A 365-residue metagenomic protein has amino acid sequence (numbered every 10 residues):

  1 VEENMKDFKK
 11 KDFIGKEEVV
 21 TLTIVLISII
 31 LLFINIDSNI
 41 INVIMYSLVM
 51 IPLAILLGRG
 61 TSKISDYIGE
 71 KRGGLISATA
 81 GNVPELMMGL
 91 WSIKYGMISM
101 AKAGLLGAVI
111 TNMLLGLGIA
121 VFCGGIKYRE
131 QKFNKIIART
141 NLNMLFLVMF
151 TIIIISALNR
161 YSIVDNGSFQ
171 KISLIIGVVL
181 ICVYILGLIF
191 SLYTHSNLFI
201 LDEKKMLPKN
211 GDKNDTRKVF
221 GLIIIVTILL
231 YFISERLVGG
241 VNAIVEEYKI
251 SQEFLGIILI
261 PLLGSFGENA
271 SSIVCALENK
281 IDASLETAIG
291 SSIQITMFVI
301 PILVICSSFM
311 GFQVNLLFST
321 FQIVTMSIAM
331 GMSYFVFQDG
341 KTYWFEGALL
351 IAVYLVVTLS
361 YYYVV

Functional and structural regions predicted by a protein language model:
V1-K6, P52-D66, G267-L277, I300-S307: Hydrophobic, membrane-facing alpha-helical anchors
E2-R59, L114-G239, F318, V324-V365: Alpha-helical transmembrane bundles of multi-pass secondary active transporters
V25, G73-G125, L255-F312, I328: Helix-loop-helix junctions within the multi-pass membrane cores of secondary transporters/permeases
S62-D66, E70, A243-E246: Short amphipathic alpha-helical coupling elements at transmembrane boundaries
I64, I110, Y184, V245 (+2 more regions): Residue-level signature of catalytic and energy-coupling elements of molecular machines, predominantly ATP/GTP-dependent
Y67, L86, A157-R160, N269: Conserved, well-folded catalytic cores of nucleic-acid-processing and energy-transducing macromolecular machines
I68-A78, S99-L106, E130-L142, Q170-L174 (+4 more regions): The feature identifies polytopic integral membrane transport proteins across all domains of life
K209-I281: Transmembrane helical segments that form the transport core of multi-pass membrane transport proteins
